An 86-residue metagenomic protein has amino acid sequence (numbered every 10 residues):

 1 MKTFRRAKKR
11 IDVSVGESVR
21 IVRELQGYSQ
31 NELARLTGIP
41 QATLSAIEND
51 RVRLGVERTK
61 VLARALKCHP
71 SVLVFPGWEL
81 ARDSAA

Functional and structural regions predicted by a protein language model:
M1-F4, R64, V74-A86: Short, charged recognition helix plus adjacent turn of helix-turn-helix-like nucleic-acid-binding domains
K2-L25: A short, Lys/Arg-rich alpha-helix, primarily the initiator
E17-L36, V61: Short basic helix-loop element that most often maps to the first helix and adjoining turn of HTH DNA-binding modules
G38-L54: Recognition helix of helix-turn-helix/homeodomain-like DNA-binding domains that insert into the DNA major groove
R53-V56, R82-S84: Short, solvent-exposed alpha-helical "recognition" segments
E57-V72: DNA major-groove recognition helix of helix-turn-helix/homeodomain DNA-binding modules
